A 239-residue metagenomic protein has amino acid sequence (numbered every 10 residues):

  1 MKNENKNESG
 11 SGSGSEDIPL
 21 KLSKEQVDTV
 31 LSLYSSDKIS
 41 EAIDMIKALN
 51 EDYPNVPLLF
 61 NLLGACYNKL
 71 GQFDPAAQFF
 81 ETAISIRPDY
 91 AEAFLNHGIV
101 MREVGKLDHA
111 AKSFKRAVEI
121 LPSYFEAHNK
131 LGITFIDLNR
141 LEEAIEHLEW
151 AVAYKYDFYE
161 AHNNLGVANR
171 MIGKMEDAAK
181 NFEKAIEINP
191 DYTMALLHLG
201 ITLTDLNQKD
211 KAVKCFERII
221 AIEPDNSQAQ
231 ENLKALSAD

Functional and structural regions predicted by a protein language model:
K2-E25: TPR-adjacent "capping" and linker segments in tetratricopeptide-repeat scaffold/adaptor proteins
N7-S13, A83, K209, D225: Intrinsically disordered, low-complexity segments
L22-N55, L62-A65, K69, E103: Alpha-helical segment of the N-proximal tetratricopeptide repeat
L31, L58-K69, E92-E103, E126-D137 (+3 more regions): Conserved alpha-helical positions within TPR/SEL1-like repeat arrays
S35-D44, K69-T82, E103-E119, S123-E126 (+5 more regions): Structural signature of tandem alpha-helical TPR/SEL1-like repeats, specifically the intra-repeat loop/turn
T204-S227, E231-K234, A238: TPR/TPR-like (Sel1-like) alpha-helical repeat modules
